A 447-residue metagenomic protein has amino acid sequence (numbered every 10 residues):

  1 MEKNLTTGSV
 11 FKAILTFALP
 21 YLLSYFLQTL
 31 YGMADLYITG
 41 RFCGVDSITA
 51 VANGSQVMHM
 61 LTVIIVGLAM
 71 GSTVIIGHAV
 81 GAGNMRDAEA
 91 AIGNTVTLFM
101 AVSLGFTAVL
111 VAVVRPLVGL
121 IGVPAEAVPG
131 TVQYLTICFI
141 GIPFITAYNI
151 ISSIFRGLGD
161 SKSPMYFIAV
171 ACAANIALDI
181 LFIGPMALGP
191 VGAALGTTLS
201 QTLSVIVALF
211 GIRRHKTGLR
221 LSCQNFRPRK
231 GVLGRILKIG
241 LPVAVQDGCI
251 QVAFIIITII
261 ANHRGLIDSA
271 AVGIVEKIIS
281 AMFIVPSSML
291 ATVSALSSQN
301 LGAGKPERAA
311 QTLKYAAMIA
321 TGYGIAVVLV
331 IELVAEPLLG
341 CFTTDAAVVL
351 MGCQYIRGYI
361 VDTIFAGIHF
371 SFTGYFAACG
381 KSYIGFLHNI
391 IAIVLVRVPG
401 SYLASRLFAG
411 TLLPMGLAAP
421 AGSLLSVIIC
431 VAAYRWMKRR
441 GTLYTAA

Functional and structural regions predicted by a protein language model:
M1-A18, I76-P143, P185-L241, S297-D362 (+1 more regions): Short alpha-helical transmembrane segments in multi-pass integral membrane proteins
K12-T73, G77, L241-A261: Signature of the first transmembrane helix
T16-G32, I137, A171, S200-S204 (+3 more regions): Transmembrane helical elements of multi-pass membrane transporters/channels
Y21, Y25, Y37, V74 (+15 more regions): Transmembrane alpha-helix boundary and packing residues in multipass membrane permease domains and related
L30-T49, V118-A125, L181-L188, G248-A281 (+3 more regions): Helix-terminus/linker motif at the lipid-water interface of multi-pass membrane proteins
C43-Q56, L135, A194, L266-A281 (+2 more regions): Small-residue hotspots at the loop-to-helix junctions and early N-terminal turns of transmembrane alpha-helices
I48-A108, I145-P164, T258, A271-L329 (+2 more regions): Small-residue-rich hydrophobic transmembrane alpha-helices
A69, C138-R156, P164-C172, A193-A208 (+5 more regions): Short runs within selected transmembrane alpha-helices of multi-pass transporters and secretion channels
